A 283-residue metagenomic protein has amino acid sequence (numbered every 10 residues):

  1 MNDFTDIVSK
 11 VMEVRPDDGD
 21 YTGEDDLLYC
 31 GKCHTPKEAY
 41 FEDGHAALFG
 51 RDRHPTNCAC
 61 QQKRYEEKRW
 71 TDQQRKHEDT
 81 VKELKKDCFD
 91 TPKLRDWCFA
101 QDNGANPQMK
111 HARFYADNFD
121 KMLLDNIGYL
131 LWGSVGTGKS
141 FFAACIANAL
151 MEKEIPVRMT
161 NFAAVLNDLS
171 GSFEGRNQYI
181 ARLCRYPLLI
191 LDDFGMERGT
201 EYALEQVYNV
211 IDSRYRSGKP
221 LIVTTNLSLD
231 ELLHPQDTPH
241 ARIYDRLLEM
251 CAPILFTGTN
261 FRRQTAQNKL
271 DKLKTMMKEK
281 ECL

Functional and structural regions predicted by a protein language model:
M1-N103, Q264-L283: A short, basic N-terminal segment
W97, K153, R185-Y186, S217 (+1 more regions): Structured helix-beta-strand junction loops
W97-M122, C282: N-terminal pre-Walker A segment at the start of P-loop NTPase domains
P107-A116, L124, A147-L188, R198-E205: Short glycine-rich substrate-engagement loop in P-loop NTPases that contacts/grips substrate
L123-A143: Walker A/P-loop nucleotide-binding motif
I127-L131, P187-L189, L221: Generic beta-sheet signal
N167-D168, E197-L283: Replace "adjacent to P-loop NTPase cores in ATP/GTP-dependent enzymes" with "adjacent to NTP-binding cores
D193-F194: Walker B catalytic acidic pair
